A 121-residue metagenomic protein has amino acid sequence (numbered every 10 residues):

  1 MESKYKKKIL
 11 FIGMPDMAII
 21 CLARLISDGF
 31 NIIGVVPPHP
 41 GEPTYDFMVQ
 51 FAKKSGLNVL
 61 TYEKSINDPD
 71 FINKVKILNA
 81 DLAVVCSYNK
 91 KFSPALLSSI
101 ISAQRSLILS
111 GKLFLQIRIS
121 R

Functional and structural regions predicted by a protein language model:
M1-R121: One-carbon transfer enzymes
